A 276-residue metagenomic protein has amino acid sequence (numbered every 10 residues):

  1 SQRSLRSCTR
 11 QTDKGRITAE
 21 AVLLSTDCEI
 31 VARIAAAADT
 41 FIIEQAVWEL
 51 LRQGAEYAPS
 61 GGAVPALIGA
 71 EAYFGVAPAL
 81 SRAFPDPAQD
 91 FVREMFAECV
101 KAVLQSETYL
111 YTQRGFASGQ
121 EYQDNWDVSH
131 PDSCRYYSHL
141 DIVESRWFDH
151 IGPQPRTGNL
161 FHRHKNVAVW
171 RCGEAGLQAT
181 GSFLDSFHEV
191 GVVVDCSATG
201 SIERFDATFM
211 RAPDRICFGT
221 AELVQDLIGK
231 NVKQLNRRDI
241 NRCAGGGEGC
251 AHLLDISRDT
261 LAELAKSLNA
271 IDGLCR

Functional and structural regions predicted by a protein language model:
Q2-L140, F183-R276: Active-site- and interface-proximal helix/loop "cap" or "latch" segments in soluble metabolic and energy-transducing
S138-L177: Short, compositionally biased leader-like segments
Q178-S182: Two-metal-ion RNase H-like nuclease active-site motif
